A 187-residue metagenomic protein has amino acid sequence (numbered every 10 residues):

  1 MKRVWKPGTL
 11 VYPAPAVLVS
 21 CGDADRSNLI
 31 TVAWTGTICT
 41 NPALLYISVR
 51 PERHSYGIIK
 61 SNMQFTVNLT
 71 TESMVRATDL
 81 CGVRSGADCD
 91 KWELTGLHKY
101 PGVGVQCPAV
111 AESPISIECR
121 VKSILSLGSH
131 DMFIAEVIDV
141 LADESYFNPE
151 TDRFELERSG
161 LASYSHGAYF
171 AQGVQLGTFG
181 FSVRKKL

Functional and structural regions predicted by a protein language model:
M1-L187: Basic, polyanion-binding surface patches
